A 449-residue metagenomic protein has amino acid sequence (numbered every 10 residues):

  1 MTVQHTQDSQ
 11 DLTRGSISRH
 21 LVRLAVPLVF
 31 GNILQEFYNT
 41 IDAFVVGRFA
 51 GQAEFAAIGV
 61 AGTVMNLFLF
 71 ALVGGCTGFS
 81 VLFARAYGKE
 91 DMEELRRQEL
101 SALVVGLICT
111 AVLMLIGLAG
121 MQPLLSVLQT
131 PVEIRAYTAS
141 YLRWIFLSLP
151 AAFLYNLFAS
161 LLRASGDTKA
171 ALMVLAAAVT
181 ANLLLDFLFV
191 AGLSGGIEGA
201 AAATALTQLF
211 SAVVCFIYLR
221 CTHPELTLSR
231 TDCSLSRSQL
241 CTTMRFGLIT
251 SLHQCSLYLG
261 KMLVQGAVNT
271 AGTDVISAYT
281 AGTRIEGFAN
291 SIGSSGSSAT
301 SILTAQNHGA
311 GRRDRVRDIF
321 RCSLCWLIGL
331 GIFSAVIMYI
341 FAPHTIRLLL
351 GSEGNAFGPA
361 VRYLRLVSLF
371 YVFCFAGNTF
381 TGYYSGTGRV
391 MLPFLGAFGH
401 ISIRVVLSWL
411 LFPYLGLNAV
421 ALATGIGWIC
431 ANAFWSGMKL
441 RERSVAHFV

Functional and structural regions predicted by a protein language model:
M1-A25, F83-S148, G192-L248, T304-F370 (+1 more regions): Short alpha-helical transmembrane segments in multi-pass integral membrane proteins
R14, S18-F37, I41, V64-A71 (+7 more regions): Residue-level signal for short hydrophobic patches within transmembrane helices of multi-pass membrane transporters
R23-D42, W144, A178, T207-S211 (+3 more regions): Transmembrane helical elements of multi-pass membrane transporters/channels
L28, N32, F44, V81 (+16 more regions): Transmembrane alpha-helix boundary and packing residues in multipass membrane permease domains and related
I33, F37-A56, L125-V132, L188-G195 (+6 more regions): Helix-terminus/linker motif at the lipid-water interface of multi-pass membrane proteins
F55-L115, A152-A171, A278-A342, C374-G396: Small-residue-rich hydrophobic transmembrane alpha-helices
L67-F70, N182-D186, A212-F216, F288-S291 (+3 more regions): Hydrophobic transmembrane alpha-helices of multi-pass small-molecule transporters
C76, I145-R163, V174-V179, A200-C215 (+4 more regions): Short runs within selected transmembrane alpha-helices of multi-pass transporters and secretion channels
